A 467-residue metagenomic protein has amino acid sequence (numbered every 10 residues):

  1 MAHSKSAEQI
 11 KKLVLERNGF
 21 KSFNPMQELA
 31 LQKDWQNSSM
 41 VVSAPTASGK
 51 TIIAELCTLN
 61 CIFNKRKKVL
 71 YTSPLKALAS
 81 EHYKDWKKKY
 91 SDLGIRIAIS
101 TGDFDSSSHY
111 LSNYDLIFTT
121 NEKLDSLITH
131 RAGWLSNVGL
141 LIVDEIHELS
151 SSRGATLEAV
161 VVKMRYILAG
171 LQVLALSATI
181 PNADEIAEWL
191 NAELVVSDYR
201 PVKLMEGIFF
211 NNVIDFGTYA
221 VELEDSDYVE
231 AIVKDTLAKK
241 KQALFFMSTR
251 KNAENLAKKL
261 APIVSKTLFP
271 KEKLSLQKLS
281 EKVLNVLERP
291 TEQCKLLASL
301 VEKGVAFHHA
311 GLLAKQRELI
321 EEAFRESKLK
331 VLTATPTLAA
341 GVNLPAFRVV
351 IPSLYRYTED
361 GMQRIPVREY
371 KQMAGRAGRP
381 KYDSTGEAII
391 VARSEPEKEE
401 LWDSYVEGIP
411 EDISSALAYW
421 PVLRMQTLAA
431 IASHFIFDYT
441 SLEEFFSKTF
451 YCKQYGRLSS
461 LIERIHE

Functional and structural regions predicted by a protein language model:
A2-S43: Conserved pre-motif I regulatory segment
Q32-Q36, M40, T51-R66, V162-R165: Walker A/P-loop NTP-binding motif
L59-H82, I167-G170: Conserved SF1/SF2 helicase motif Ia
L70-Y71, S80-Y83, K87-A98, K251-V331 (+3 more regions): Conserved C-terminal RecA-like helicase domain
I117, N121-D125, H130-V173: SF2 helicase catalytic motif II
V162, Q172-A261, V301, A306 (+1 more regions): Conserved interdomain linker/interface between the two RecA-like ATPase lobes of SF2 helicase motors
L171, L344, R348-T358, Q363-S404: Conserved segment of the helicase C-terminal RecA-like domain
K315-F324, E407-E467: C-terminal accessory/connector segments of nucleic-acid motor ATPases
